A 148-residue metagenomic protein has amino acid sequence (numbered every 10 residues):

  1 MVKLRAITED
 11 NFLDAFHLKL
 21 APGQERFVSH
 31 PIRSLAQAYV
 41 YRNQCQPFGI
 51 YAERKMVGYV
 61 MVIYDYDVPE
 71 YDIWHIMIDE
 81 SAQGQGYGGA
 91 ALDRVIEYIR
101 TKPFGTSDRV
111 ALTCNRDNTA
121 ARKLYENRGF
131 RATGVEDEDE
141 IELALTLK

Functional and structural regions predicted by a protein language model:
M1-V2, K148: Short, Lys/Arg-enriched, disordered terminal segments
V2-H75, D79-S81, L92, Y98-F104 (+1 more regions): Acetyl-CoA-dependent GNAT
I63, T146-K148: Solvent-exposed residues in well-ordered beta-strands and their adjoining turns, especially edge/terminal strands
D79-Q85, R116-D117: Active-site acidic-Proline motif in GNAT/NAT acetyltransferases
G86, F104, G129: Short glycine-rich hinge loops at helix-strand junctions in the catalytic core of two-component histidine kinases
G89, R116-G134: Conserved active-site alpha-helix within GNAT-family acetyltransferase domains
T106-R122, E138-I141, K148: Conserved beta-strand-loop-alpha-helix junction that forms the acyl-donor binding cleft
